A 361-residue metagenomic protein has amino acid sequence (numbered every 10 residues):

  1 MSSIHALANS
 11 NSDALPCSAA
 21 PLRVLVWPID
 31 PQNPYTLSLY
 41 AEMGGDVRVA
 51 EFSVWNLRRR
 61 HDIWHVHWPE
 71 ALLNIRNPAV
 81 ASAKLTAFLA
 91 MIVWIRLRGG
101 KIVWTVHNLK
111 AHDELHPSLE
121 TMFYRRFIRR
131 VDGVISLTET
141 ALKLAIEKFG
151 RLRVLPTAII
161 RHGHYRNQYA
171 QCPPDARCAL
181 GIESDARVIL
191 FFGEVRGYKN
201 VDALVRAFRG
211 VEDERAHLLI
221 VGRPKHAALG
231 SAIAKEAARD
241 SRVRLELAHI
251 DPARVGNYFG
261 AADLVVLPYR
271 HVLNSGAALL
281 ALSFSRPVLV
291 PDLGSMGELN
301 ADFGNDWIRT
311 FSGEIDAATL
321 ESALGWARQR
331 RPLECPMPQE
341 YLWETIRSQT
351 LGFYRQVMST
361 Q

Functional and structural regions predicted by a protein language model:
R129-E147, R151-A170: Donor nucleotide-sugar binding/catalytic pocket of nucleotide-sugar-dependent glycosyltransferases
Y169-I182: A short helix/loop element that forms part of the nucleotide-sugar donor recognition site in Leloir-type
E183-K199, V205-F208, L218-L219: Conserved donor-binding/catalytic core segment of Leloir-type glycosyltransferases
H217-S231, A248: Glycosyltransferase donor-sugar binding loop
G230-G256, G304: Nucleotide-activated donor-binding/catalytic signature segment of Leloir-type glycosyltransferases, i.e., the conserved
L267, P287-D292, G297: Short hydrophobic beta-strand element within catalytic cores of glycosyltransferases and related nucleotide-activated
G297-W326: Change "using UDP/GDP/dTDP sugars" to "using nucleotide sugars
I315-A318, R328-M358: A charged, aromatic-enriched C-terminal amphipathic alpha-helix characteristic of glycosyltransferases across folds
